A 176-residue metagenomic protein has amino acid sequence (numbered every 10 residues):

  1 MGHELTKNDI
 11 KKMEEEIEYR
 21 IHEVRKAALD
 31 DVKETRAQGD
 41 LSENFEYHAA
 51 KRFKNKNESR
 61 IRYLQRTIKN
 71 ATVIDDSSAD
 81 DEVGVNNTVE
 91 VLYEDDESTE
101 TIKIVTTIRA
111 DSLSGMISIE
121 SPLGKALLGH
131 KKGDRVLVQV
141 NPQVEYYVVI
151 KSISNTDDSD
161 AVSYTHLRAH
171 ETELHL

Functional and structural regions predicted by a protein language model:
G2-S59: N-terminal cationic and glycine-rich segments that engage phosphates or anionic surfaces
R20, D31, Q38, L64-A71 (+3 more regions): Conserved, well-folded catalytic cores of nucleic-acid-processing and energy-transducing macromolecular machines
H48-S77, D81: Internal alpha/beta loop-helix hairpins
D75-V148, S154: Non-DNA-binding regulatory cores of transcription-related proteins, predominantly C-terminal effector-binding
A161-S163: Acidic, proline/serine/threonine- and glycine-rich low-complexity intrinsically disordered segments
T165-T172: Conserved small/polar residues in nucleotide/adenosyl-binding loops
